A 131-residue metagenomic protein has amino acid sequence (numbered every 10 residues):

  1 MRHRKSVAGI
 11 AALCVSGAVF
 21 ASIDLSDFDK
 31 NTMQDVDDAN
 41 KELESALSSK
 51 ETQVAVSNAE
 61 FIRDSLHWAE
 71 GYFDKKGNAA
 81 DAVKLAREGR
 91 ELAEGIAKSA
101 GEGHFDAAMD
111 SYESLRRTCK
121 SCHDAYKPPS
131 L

Functional and structural regions predicted by a protein language model:
M1-I10: Bacterial N-terminal signal peptides that target proteins for export
S16-A18: N-terminal signal peptide c-region/cleavage motif recognized by signal peptidases
A21-R116: Extracytoplasmic c-type cytochrome modules immediately beyond a signal peptide or single-pass transmembrane anchor
L115-Y126: The canonical Cys-X-X-Cys-His
S130-L131: Short Cys/His-rich "knuckle" micro-motifs
